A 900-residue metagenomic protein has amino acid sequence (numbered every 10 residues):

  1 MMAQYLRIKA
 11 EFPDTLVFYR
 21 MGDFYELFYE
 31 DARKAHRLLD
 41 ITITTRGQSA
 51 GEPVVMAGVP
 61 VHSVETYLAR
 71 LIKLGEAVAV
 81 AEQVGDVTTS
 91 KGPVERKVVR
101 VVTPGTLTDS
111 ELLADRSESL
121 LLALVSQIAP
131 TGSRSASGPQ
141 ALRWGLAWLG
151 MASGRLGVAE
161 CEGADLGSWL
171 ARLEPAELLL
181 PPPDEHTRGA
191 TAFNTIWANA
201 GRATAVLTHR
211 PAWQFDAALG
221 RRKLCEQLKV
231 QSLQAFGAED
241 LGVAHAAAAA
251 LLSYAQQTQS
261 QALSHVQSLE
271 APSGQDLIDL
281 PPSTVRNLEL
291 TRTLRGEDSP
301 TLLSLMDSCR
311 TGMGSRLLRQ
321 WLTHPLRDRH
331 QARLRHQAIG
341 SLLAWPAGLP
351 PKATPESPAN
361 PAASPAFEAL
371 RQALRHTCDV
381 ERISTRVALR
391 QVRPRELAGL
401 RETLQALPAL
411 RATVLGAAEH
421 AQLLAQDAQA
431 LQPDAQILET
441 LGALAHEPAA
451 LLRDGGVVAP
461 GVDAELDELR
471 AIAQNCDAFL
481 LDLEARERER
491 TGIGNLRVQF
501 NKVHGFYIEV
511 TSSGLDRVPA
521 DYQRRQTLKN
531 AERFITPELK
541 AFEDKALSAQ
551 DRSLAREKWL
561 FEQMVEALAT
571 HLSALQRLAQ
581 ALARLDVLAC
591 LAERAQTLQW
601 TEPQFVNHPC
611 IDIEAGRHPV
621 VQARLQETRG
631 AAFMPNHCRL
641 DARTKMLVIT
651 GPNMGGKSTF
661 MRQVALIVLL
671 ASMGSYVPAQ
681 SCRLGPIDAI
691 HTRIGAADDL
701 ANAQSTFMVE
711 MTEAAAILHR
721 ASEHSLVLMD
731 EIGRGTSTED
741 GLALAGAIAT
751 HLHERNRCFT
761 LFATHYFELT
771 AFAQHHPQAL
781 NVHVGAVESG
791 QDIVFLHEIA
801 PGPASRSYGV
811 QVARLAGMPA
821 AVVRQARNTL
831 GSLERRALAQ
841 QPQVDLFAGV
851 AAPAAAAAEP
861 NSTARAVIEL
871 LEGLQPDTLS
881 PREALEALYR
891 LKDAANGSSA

Functional and structural regions predicted by a protein language model:
M1-L343, A347-P351, E356-P361, R375-A388 (+3 more regions): Charged catalytic and DNA/RNA-contacting regions of genome-maintenance and nucleic-acid-processing enzymes
Y29-A32, L241, R310, W321 (+5 more regions): ATPase nucleotide-binding head domains, primarily ABC-like/P-loop NTPase cores
A81, P104-L113, A262, L481-I493 (+4 more regions): Active-site phosphate-binding and catalytic loops of NTP-dependent enzymes
L389, R393, T403-A406, P460-G461 (+2 more regions): Charged, surface-exposed helical/loop "interaction arms" that form contiguous linear patches used for dimerization
D434-L444, F506-Y522: Cytosolic, long alpha-helical scaffolding segments
L528, E532-E566: Extended, charged coiled-coil "arm/hinge" scaffolds of SMC/Rad50-like chromosome-maintenance ATPases and other large
A864-A900: C-terminal tails and terminal domains of large nucleic-acid-associated and other macromolecular-machine proteins
